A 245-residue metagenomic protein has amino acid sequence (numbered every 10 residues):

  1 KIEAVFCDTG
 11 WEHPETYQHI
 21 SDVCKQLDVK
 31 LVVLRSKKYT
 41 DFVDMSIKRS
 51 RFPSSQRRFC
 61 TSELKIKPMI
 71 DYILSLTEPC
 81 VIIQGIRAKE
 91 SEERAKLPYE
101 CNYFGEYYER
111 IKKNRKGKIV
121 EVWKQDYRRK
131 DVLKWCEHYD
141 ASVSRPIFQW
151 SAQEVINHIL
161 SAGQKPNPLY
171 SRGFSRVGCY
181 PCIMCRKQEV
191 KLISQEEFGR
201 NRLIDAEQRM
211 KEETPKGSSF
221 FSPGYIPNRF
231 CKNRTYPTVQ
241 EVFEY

Functional and structural regions predicted by a protein language model:
K1-Y245: Nucleotide-activated chemistry modules centered on ATP-dependent adenylation/adenylyltransferase
